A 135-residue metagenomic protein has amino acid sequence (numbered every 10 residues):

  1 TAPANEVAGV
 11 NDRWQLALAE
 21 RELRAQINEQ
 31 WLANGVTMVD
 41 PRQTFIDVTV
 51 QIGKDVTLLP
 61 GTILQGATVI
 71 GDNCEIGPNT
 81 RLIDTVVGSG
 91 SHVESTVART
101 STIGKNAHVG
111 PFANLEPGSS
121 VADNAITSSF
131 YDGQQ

Functional and structural regions predicted by a protein language model:
A2-Q135: Left-handed beta-helix
